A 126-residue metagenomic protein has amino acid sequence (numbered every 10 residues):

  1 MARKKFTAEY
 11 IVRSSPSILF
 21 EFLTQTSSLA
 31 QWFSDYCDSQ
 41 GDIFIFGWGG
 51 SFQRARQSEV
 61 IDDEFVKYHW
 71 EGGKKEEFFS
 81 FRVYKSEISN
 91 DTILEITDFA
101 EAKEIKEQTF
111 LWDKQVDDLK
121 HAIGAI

Functional and structural regions predicted by a protein language model:
M1-C37: Hydrophobic ligand-binding cavity/cleft-lining segments
K5-F6, S17-I18, D91-A100, G124: Short, charged low-complexity linear motifs
T7-E9, F52-A55, F78-S80, T109 (+1 more regions): Well-ordered beta-strand positions in beta-sheet-rich domains
L19-F20, L29, Q57, L94 (+1 more regions): Hydrophobic pocket/interface hotspot
D35-S39, F44-A102: Hydrophobic-ligand binding "helix-grip"
T97-I126: A conserved amphipathic terminal alpha-helix motif
